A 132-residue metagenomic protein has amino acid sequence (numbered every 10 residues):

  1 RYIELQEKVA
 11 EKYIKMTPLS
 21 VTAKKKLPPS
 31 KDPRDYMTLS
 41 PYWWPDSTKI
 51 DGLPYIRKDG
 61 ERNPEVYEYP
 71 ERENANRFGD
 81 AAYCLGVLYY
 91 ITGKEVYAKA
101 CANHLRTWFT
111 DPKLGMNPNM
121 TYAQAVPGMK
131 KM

Functional and structural regions predicted by a protein language model:
R1-M132: Extracellular glycan-targeting catalytic surfaces
